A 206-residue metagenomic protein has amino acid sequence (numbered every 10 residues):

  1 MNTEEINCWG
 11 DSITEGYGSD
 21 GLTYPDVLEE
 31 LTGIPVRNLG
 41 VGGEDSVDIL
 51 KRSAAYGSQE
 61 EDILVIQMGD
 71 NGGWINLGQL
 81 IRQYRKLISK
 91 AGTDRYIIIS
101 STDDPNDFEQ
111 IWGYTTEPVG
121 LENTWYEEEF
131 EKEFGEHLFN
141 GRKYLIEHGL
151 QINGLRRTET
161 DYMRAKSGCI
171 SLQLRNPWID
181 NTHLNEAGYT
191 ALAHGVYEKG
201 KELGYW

Functional and structural regions predicted by a protein language model:
M1-G42, V47, K51-E60: Serine-esterase "nucleophile elbow" of acetyl-processing enzymes
L31, L50-W206: Alpha-helical cap/lid subdomain in secreted, periplasmic, or secretory-pathway luminal O-acyl-processing enzymes
